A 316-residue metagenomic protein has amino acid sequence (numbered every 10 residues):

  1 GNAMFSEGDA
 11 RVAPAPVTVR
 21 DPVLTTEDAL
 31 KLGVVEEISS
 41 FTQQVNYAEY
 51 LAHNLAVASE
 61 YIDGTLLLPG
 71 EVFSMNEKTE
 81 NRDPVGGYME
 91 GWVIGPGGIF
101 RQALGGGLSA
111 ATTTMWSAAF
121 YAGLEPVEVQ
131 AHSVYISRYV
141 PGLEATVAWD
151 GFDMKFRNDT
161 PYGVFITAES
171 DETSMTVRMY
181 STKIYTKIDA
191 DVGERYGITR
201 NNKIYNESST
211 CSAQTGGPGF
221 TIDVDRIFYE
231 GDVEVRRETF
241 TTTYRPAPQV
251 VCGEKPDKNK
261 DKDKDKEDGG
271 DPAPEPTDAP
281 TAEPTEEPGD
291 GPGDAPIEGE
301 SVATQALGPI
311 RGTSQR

Functional and structural regions predicted by a protein language model:
G1-R316: Well-ordered beta-sheet/strand-loop patches within structured domains
